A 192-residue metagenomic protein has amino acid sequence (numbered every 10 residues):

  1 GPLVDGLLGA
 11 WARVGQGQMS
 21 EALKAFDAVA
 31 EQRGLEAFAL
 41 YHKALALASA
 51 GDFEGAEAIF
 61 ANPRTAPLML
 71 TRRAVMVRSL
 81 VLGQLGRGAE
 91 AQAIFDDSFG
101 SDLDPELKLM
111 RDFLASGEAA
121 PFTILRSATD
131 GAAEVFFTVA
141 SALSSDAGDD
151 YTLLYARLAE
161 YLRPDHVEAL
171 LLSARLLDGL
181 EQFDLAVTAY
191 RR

Functional and structural regions predicted by a protein language model:
G1-L8, Q32-H42, P67-M76, G88-E90 (+5 more regions): Generic helix N-cap/helix-start motif at coil->alpha-helix transitions
A28-V29, N62-P63, S98, L158-A159 (+1 more regions): Canonical positions in the second alpha-helix
V77-L80, Q84-T129: Long, contiguous interaction/recruitment modules in multidomain scaffold/adaptor proteins
L172, L176-L180: Phosphate-binding active sites in nucleotide-utilizing proteins
